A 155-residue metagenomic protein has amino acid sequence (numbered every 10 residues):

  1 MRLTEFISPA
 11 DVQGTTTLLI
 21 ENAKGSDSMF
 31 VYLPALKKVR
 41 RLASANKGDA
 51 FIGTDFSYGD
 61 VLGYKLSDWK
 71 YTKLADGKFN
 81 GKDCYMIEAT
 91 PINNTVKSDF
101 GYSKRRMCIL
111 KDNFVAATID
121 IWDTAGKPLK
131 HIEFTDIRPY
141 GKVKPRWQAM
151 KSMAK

Functional and structural regions predicted by a protein language model:
M1, A23, A75-D83, G141-K142: Short, ordered beta-strand-loop transition motifs
M1, V12, K24-S26, L66 (+1 more regions): Short connector loops at helix/strand junctions that flank enzyme active sites, especially segments positioning acidic
M1-S8, T15, I20-E21: Solvent-exposed N-terminal domain segments of exported/luminal and surface proteins
I7, L18, S28-Y32, K38-K65 (+1 more regions): Gly/Pro-enriched, hydrophobic low-complexity segments that function as extracytoplasmic propeptides/linkers
Y71-T72: Acidic beta-strand-loop-alpha-helix segment within the catalytic core of divalent metal-dependent phosphate-processing
